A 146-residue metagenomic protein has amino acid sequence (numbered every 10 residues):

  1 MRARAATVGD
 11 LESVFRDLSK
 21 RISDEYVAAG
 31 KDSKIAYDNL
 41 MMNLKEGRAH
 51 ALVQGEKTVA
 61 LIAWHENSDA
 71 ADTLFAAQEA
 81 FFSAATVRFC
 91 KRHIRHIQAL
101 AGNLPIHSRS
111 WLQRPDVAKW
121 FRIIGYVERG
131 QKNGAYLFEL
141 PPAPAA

Functional and structural regions predicted by a protein language model:
M1-L18: A short beta-loop-alpha structural element at the N-terminal edge of CoA-dependent acyl/N-acetyltransferase catalytic
V27-R48: Active-site rim helix/loop that mediates acceptor-substrate recognition in acyltransferases
E46-L61: Conserved beta-hairpin
I62-D69, R129: A conserved beta-strand-loop-helix scaffold within acyl/acetyltransferase catalytic domains
N67-F81, Y136: Conserved acetyl-CoA binding element of GNAT-fold acetyltransferases
S83-A99, I123: Conserved acetyl-CoA-binding loop-helix of GNAT-fold acetyltransferases
N103-R122, K132: Conserved beta-strand-loop-alpha-helix junction that forms the acyl-donor binding cleft
V127-E139: Conserved catalytic-core motifs of GNAT/GCN5-like acyltransferases
